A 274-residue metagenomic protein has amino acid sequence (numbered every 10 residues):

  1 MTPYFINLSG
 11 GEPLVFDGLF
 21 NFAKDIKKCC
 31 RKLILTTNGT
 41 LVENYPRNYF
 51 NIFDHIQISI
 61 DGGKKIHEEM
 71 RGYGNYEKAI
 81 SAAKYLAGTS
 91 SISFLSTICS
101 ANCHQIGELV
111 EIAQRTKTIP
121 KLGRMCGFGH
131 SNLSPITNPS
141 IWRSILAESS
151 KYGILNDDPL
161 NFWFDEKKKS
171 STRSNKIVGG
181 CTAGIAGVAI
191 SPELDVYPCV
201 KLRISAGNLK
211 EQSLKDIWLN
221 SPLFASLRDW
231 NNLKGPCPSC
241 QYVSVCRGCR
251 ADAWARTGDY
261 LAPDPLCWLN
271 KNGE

Functional and structural regions predicted by a protein language model:
M1-N48, I52: Conserved alpha-helical substructure of the radical SAM core
N7, Q57, K121-R124, Q241 (+1 more regions): Residues embedded in well-ordered beta-strands within globular domains across many folds
F16, F20, V42-N44, K64 (+4 more regions): Structural motif corresponding to alpha-helix initiation and N-cap regions
F16, Y45, I66, M70 (+3 more regions): Residues that scaffold the ATP/ADP-binding catalytic core of kinase and kinase-like folds
K24, C29-K32, I52-H55, S59-E193 (+1 more regions): Radical SAM enzyme [4Fe-4S]-AdoMet core and its adjacent flexible, acidic and glycine-rich loops/tails across
N48-Y49, Y85, S239: Well-formed, non-transmembrane alpha-helical positions, independent of function
K201-E274: Flexible mid-to-C-terminal extensions adjoining Fe-S/redox cofactors in radical SAM and related proteins
